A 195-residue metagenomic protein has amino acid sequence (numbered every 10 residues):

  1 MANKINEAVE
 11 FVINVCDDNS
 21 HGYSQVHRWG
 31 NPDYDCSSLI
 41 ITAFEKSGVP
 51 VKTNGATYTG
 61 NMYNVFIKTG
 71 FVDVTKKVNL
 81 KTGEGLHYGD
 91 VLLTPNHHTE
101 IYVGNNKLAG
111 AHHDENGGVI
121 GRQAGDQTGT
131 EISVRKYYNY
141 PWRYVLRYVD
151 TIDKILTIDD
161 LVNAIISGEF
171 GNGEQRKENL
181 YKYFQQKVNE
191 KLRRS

Functional and structural regions predicted by a protein language model:
M1-A2, R147-D160, S195: Low-complexity, Pro/Thr/Ser/Gly/Ala-rich linker/spacer regions in secreted, extracellular modular proteins
M1-T57, H87, P95-H98, A109-A111 (+1 more regions): N-terminal capping segments
S47-D73, I101-G104: Short, basic/aromatic beta-hairpin or loop at an interaction surface
L80, E84-H87: Short, well-ordered loop/turn sites that connect or cap secondary structure elements
V91, I101-S133: Catalytic Cys-His active-site segments of thiol-dependent hydrolases/isopeptidases
E131-L156: Low-complexity, Gly/Ser/Thr/Pro-rich intrinsically disordered linker/tail segments
I166-K177: Extracytoplasmic Gram-positive cell-surface binding/anchoring modules and repeats
N179-S195: Repeat-associated, polar segments at repeat-unit boundaries in modular proteins
